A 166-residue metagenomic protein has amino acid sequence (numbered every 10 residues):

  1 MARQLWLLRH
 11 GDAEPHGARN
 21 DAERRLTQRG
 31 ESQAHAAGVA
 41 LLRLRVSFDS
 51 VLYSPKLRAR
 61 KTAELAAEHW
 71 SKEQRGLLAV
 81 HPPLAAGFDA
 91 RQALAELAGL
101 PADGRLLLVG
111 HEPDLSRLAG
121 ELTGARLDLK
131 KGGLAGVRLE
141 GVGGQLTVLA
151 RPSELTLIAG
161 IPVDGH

Functional and structural regions predicted by a protein language model:
A2-P82, F88, A95, R126-L129 (+1 more regions): Active-site-proximal alpha-helix that buttresses catalytic centers in soluble enzyme cores
G17, T62-A63, A90, R117-G120 (+1 more regions): Short glycine-/acidic-enriched loop or helix-start segments at secondary-structure transitions that form or flank
A85-D89, E154-L157: A short acidic, often aromatic-flanked loop/helix-cap motif at beta-alpha or helix-coil junctions that lines enzyme
L97-L107, T147-T156: A polyampholytic, Gly/Pro-enriched intrinsically disordered region
G99-G133: Non-DNA-binding regulatory cores of transcription-related proteins, predominantly C-terminal effector-binding
T123-I158: Domain-level recognition of soluble alpha/beta enzyme cores, biased toward histidine phosphatases/phosphomutases
G160-H166: Short, surface-exposed secondary-structure junctions/capping segments
